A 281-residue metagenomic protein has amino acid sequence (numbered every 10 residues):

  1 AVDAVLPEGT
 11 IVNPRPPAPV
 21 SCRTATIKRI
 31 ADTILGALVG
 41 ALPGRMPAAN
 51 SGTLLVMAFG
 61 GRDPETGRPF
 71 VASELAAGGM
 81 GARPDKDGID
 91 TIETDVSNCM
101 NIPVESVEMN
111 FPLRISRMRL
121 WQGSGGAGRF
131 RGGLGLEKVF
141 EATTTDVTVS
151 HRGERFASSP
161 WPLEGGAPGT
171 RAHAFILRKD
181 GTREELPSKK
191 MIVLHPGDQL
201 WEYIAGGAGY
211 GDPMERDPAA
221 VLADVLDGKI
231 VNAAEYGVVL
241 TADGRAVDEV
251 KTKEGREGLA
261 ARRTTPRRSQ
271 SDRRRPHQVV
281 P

Functional and structural regions predicted by a protein language model:
A1-P281: Glycine/proline-enriched, intrinsically flexible loops and inter-domain linkers
